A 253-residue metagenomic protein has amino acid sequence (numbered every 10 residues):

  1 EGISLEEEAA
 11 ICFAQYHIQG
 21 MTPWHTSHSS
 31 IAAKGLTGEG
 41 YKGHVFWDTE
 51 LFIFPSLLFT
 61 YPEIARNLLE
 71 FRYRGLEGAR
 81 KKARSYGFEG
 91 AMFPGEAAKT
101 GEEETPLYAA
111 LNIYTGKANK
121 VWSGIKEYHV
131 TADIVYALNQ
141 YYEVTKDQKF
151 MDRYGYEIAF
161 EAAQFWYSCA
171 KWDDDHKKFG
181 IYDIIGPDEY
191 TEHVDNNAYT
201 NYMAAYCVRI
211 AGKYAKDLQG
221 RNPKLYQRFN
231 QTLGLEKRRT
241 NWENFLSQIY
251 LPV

Functional and structural regions predicted by a protein language model:
E1-Y41: Acidic/polar, glycine-enriched structural segments that form the non-catalytic walls/loops of the carbohydrate-binding
E8, P62, R66, A132 (+4 more regions): Non-membrane alpha-helical structural segments and their capping/turn regions in soluble enzymes
C12-G20, F71-G78, A110, E157-C169 (+3 more regions): Alpha-helical scaffold segments in carbohydrate-active enzymes
Y16-G20, L51-P62, D133-Q148, F165 (+2 more regions): Well-ordered alpha-helical scaffold segments within catalytic/enzyme domains
T22-T37, E63-Y136, Y142, Q148-R153 (+1 more regions): Helix-terminus loop motifs that line ligand-binding clefts
T37-W47, K117-H129, D188-N201: Solvent-exposed loop and edge beta-strand segments that line ligand/cofactor-binding and catalytic clefts
V45-F46, P55-F59, K81-A98, H193-V253: Extended ligand-binding clefts on enzyme/binding-domain cores
E157, F179, I184-E189, Y199 (+1 more regions): Hydrophobic alpha-helical transmembrane segments of membrane proteins
